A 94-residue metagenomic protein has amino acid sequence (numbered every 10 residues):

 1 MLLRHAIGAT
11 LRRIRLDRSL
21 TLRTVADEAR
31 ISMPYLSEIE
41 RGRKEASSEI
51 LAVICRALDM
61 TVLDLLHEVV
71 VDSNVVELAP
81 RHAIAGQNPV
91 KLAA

Functional and structural regions predicted by a protein language model:
M1-A6: A detector for short, charged/polar N-terminal pre-domain segments
A9-T24: Short basic helix-loop element that most often maps to the first helix and adjoining turn of HTH DNA-binding modules
R15, S47-C55, L65-L66: Hydrophobic micro-packing sites on short alpha-helices
T21-S37: Short alpha-helical DNA-recognition segment
H67-A94: Short, charged recognition helix plus adjacent turn of helix-turn-helix-like nucleic-acid-binding domains
